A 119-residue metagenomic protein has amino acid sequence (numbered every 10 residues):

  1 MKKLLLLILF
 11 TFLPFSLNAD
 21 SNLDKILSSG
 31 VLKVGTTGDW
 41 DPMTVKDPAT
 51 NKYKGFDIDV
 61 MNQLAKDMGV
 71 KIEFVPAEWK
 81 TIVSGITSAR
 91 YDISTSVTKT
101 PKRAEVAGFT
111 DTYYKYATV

Functional and structural regions predicted by a protein language model:
L4-S16: Sec-dependent N-terminal signal peptides
L23-D24, V83: Short hydrophobic/charged patches on amphipathic alpha-helices used for structural packing and interfaces
V31-K54: Short glycine-rich His-centered loop
N51-Q63: Short catalytic helix/loop segments, enriched in acidic residues and glycine and frequently bearing histidine
I58, K66, K71-V119: Acidic, polar ligand-binding/catalytic clefts
